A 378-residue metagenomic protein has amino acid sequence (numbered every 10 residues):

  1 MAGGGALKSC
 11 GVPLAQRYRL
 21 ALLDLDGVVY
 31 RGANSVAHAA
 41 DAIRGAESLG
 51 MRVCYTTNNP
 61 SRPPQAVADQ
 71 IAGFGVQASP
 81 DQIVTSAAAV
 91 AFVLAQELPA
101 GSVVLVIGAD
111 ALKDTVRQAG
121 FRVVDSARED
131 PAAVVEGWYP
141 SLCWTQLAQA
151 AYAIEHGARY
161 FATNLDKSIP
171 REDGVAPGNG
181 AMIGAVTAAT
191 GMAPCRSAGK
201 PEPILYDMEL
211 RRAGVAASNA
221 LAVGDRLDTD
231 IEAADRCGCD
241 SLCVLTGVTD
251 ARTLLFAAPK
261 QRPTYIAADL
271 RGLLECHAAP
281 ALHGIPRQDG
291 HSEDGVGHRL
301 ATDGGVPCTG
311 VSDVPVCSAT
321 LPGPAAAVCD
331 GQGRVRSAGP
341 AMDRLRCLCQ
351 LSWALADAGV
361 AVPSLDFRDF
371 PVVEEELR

Functional and structural regions predicted by a protein language model:
A2-L23, Y30-A33, A40, R44-S48 (+2 more regions): Asp-based, Mg2+/Mn2+-dependent phosphohydrolase catalytic module
R52: N-terminal phosphate-binding loop and flanking beta/alpha elements of the actin-like ATPase fold
